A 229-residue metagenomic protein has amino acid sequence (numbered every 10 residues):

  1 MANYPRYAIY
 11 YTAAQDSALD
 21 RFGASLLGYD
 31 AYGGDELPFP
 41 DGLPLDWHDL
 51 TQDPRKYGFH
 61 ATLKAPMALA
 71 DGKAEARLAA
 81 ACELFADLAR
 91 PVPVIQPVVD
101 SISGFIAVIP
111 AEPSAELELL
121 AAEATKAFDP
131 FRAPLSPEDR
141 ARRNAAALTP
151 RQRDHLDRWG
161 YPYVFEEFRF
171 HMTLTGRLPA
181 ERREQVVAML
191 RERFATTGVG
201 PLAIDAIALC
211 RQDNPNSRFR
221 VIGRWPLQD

Functional and structural regions predicted by a protein language model:
M1-I102, A115, L119-P201, N214-D229: Basic, often amphipathic N-terminal segments
A203-R211: Small/polar glycine-rich anion-binding or flexible loop at a beta-alpha turn
